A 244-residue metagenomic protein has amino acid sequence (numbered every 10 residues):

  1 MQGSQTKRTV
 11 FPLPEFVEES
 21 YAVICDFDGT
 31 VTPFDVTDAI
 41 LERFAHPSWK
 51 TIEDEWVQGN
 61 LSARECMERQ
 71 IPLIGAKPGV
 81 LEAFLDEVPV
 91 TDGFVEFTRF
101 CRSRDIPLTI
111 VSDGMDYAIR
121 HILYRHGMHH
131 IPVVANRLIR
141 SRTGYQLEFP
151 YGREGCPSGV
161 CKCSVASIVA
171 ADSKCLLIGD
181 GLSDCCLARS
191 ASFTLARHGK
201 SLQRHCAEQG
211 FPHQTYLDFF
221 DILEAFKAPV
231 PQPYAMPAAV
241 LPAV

Functional and structural regions predicted by a protein language model:
M1-Q2, C156: A general, composition-driven signal for non-globular sequence regions
Q2-R137: Alpha-helical substrate-recognition element adjacent to the catalytic core
G93-P107, G114-V244: C-terminal cap/substrate-recognition subdomain and adjoining C-terminal extension of metal-dependent phosphatase-like
